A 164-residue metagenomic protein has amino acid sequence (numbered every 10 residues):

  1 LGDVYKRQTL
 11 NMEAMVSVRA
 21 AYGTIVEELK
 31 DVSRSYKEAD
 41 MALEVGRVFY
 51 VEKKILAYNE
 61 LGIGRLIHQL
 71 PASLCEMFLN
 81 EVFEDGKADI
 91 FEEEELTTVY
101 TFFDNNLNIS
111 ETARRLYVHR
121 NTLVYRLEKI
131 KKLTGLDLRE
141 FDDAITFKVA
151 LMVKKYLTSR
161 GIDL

Functional and structural regions predicted by a protein language model:
D3-L164: Cytosolic nucleotide-utilizing catalytic cores of signal-transduction proteins
